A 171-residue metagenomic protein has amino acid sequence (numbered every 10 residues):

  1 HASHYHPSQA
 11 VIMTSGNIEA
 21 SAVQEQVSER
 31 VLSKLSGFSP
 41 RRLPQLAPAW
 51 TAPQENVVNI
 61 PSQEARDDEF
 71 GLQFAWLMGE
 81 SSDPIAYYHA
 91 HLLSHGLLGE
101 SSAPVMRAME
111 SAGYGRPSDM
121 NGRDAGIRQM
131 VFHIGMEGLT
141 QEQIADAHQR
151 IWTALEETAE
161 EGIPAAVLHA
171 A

Functional and structural regions predicted by a protein language model:
H1-W50, A65-A90, H95-A171: Charge-rich, well-structured scaffold segments of protease-associated domains
P53-P61: Short, low-order "capping/linker" segments at domain edges
